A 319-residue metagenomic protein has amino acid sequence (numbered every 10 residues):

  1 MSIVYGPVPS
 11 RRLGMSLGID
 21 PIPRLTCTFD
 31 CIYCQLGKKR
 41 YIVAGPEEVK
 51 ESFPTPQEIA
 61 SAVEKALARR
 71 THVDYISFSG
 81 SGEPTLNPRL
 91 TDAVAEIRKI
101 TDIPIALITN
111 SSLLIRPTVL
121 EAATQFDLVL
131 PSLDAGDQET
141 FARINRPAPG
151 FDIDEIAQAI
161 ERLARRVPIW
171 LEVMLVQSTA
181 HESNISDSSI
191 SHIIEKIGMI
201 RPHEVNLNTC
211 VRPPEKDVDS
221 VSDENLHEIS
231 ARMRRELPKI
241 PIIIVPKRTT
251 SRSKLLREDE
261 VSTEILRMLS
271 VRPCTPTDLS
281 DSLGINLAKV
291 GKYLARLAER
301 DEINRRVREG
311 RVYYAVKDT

Functional and structural regions predicted by a protein language model:
M1-R12, I42, S61, E182-T319: Auxiliary Fe-S-binding modules of radical SAM enzymes
R11-E58: Canonical Radical SAM [4Fe-4S] cluster-binding loop centered on the CxxxCxxC motif and its immediate flanking residues
G18-D20, Q35, Y75-S79, A106-I108: Short, conserved beta-strand segments within well-ordered enzyme catalytic domains that often line or immediately flank
P21, F78-G80, V173, T209: Short glycine-centered, acidic/aromatic-flanked micro-motifs in structured strand/loop junctions that mark active-site
R24, E83-P84: Short strand->helix junction
E58-S79: Short Fe-S-cluster ligation motifs
T85-N225, R232: Conserved AdoMet/S-adenosylmethionine-binding subsite of the radical SAM
